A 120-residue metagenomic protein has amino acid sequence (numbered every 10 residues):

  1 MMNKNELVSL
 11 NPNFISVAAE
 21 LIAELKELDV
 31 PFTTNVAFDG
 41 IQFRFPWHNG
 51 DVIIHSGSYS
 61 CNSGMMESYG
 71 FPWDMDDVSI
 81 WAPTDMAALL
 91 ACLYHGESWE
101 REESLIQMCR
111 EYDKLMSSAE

Functional and structural regions predicted by a protein language model:
M2-N35: Extreme N-terminal leader/activation tails
K4, V30, G40, S63 (+3 more regions): Short linear motifs in intrinsically disordered/low-complexity regions
V8, F14, A18, P83-A119: Low-complexity intrinsically disordered segments
I22-Y69: Amphipathic, interaction-prone secondary-structure segments
N49-H95: Intrinsically disordered, low-complexity regulatory segments enriched in Ser/Thr/Pro and charged residues
